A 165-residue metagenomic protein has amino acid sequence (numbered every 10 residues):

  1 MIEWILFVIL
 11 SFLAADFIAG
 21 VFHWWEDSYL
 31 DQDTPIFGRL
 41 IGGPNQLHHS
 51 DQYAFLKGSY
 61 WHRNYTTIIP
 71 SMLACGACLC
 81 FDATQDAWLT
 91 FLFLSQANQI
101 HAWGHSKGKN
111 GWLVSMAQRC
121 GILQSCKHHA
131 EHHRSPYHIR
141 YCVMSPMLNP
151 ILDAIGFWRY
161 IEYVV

Functional and structural regions predicted by a protein language model:
I2-I5, V21-G38, L47-H62, T90-V165: Cytosolic/stromal cytosol-facing helical appendages immediately following the last transmembrane segment
E3-S11, C78-L94: Interfacial segments of alpha-helical transmembrane regions
F12-A14, Q118-R119: Alpha-helical interaction segments
G42: N-terminal Rossmann-like or analogous alpha/beta NTP/dinucleotide-binding catalytic cores that position adenine
H49-L56, M72-D82: Membrane-helix exit/interface motif
W61-L79, S145: Core segments of transmembrane alpha-helices that mediate helix-helix packing or line hydrophobic substrate/ligand
